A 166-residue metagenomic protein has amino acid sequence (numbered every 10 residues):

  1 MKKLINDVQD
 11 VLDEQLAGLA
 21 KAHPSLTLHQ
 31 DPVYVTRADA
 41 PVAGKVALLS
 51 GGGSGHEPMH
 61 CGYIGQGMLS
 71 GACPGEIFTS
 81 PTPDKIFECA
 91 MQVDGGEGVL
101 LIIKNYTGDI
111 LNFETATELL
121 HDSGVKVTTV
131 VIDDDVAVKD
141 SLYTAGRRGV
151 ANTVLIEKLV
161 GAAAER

Functional and structural regions predicted by a protein language model:
M1-L48: N-terminal amphipathic/basic leader segments beginning at the initiator methionine
A43-G51, H60-C73, V136-D140: Gly-rich Lys/Arg/Thr-decorated short loops/hinges at beta-loop-alpha junctions or inter-strand turns that position
V46-G53, L69-A72, G98-T107, E114-T117 (+2 more regions): Short glycine-rich or small-residue beta-strand-to-loop segments that form or flank ligand, phosphate, metal/Fe-S
G53-P58, K104-N112, R148-T153: Gly/Ser/Thr-rich loops at beta-strand to alpha-helix junctions that form or flank small-molecule/cofactor-binding
Y63-G71, A116-K126, R147: A glycine- and small-aliphatic-rich helix-loop capping segment at beta-alpha/alpha-beta transitions that lines
Y63-G96: Glycine-rich oxoanion-binding loops at beta->alpha junctions
A72-I77, H121-T144: Short, acidic/small-residue loops that bind anionic groups at enzyme active sites
I132-R166: Short alpha-helices
